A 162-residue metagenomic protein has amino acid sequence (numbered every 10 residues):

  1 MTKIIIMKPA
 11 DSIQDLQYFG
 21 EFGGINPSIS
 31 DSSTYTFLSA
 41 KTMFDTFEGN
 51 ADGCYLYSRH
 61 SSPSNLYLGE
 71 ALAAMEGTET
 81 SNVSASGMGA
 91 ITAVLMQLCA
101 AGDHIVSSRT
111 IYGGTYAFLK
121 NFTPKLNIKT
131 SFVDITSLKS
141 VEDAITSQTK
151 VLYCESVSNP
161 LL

Functional and structural regions predicted by a protein language model:
M1-S62, E70: N-terminal "arm"/small-domain region of PLP-dependent enzymes with the aminotransferase-like
G23, L72, A90, I105 (+1 more regions): Buried hydrophobic positions in well-ordered alpha/beta secondary-structure cores of metabolic enzymes
K41-G89, G114-N121: Conserved N-terminal alpha-helix of the aminotransferase class I/II PLP-enzyme fold
Y57-S58, V83-S84, S108-R109, T130-V133 (+1 more regions): Glycine- and other small-residue-rich loops at beta-strand/loop junctions that grip anionic moieties
E76-E79, C99-G102, S147: Short helix-loop-beta connector
Q97-G114, V133-D134: Conserved PLP-anchoring active-site segment centered on the Schiff-base-forming lysine
A117-L162: PLP-dependent aminotransferase-class I/II
